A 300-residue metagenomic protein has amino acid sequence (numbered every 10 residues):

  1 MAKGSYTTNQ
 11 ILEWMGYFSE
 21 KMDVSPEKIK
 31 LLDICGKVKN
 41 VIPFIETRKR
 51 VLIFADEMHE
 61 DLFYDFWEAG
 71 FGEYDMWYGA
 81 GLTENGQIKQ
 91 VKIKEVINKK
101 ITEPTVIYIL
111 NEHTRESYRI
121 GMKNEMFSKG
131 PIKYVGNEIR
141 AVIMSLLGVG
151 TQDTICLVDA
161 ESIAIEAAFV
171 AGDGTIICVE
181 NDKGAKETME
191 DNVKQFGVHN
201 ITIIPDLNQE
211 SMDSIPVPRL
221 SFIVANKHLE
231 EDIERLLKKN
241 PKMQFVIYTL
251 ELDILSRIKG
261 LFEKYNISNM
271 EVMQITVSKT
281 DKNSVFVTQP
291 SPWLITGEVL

Functional and structural regions predicted by a protein language model:
A2-N124: Beta-strand/loop-alpha-helix module characteristic of Rossmann-like adenine-cofactor folds
T105-H113, K282-L300: Core SAM-dependent methyltransferase catalytic element
Y134-T151: Conserved alpha-helix/loop element of class I SAM-dependent methyltransferases that forms part of the SAM/SAH-binding
Q152-E161: Conserved class I S-adenosyl-L-methionine
E161-D173: Conserved SAM-binding loop of SAM-dependent methyltransferases across substrates and taxa, primarily the Class I
D173-V179, F245: Short beta-strand element of Class I
V179-L220: S-adenosyl-L-methionine
R235-S291: C-terminal substrate-binding/active-site "lid" region of AdoMet-derived donor-dependent transferases
